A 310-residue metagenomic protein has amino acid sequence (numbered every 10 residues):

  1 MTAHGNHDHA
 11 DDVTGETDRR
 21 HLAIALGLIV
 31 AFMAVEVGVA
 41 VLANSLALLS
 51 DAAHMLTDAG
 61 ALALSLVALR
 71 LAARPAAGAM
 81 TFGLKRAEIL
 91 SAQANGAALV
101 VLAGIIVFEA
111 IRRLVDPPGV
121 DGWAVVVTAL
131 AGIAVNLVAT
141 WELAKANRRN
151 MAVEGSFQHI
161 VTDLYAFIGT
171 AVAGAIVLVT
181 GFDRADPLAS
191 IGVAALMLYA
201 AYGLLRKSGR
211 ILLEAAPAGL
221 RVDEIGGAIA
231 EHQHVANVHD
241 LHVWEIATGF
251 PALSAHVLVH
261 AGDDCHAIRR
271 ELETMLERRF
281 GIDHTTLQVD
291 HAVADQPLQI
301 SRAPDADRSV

Functional and structural regions predicted by a protein language model:
T2-T17, A47, A53, L64-L71 (+1 more regions): Alpha-helical transmembrane segments and adjacent TM-loop junctions that form the membrane-embedded core of multi-pass
E16-R20, V41: Residue-level marker of regulatory loop/turn positions in helix-turn-helix DNA-binding domains and in histidine
L22-G38, V135-V138: First transmembrane helix
V37-L49: Short, hydrophobic transmembrane alpha-helix segments
T57: Residue-level recognition of phosphate/Mg2+-coordinating polar/acidic sites in nucleotide-handling active sites
